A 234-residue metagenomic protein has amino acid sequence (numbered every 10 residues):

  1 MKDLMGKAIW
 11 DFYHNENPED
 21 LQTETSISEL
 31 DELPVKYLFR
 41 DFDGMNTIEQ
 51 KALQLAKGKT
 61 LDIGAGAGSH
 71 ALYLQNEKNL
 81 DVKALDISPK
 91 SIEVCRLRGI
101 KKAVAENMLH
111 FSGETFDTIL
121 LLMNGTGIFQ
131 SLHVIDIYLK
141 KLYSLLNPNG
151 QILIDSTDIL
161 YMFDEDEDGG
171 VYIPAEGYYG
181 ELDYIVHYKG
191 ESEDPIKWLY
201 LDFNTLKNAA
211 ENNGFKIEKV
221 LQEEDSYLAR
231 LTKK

Functional and structural regions predicted by a protein language model:
M1-Q22: N-terminal auxiliary segments of SAM/dcSAM-dependent transferases
D11, T23, P148-T205: SAM-dependent methyltransferase
K57-G66: Conserved class I S-adenosyl-L-methionine
A67-N79: Conserved SAM-binding loop of SAM-dependent methyltransferases across substrates and taxa, primarily the Class I
S88-P89: Conserved SAM/SAH-binding beta-strand->alpha-helix loop
G99-H110: Conserved SAM-binding strand-loop segment of SAM-dependent methyltransferases
F116-D136: A short SAM/SAH-binding and catalytic strip from SAM-dependent methyltransferases
D136-P148: A short glycine-rich, Lys/Arg-flanked "PGG" loop and its adjoining helix->strand segment in the class I
